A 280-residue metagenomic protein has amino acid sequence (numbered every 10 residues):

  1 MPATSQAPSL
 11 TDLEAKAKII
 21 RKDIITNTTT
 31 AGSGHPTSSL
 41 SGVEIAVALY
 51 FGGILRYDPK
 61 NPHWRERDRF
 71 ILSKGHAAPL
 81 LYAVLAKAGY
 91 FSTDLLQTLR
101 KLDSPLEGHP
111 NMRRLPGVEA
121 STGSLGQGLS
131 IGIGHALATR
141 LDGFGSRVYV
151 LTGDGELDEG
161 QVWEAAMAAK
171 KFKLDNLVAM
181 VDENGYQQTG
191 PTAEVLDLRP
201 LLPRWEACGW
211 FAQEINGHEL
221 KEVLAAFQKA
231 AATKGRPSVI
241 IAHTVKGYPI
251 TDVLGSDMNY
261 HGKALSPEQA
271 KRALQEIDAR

Functional and structural regions predicted by a protein language model:
M1-I20: N-terminal hydrophobic or amphipathic helices/low-complexity stretches enriched in small/hydrophobic/Pro/Gly
A17-S33, D182-N184: N-terminal capping segment at the start of a domain
I24-N27, S39-K171, E194: Cofactor-binding active-site loop characterized by glycine-rich and histidine/acidic residues
E44, H76-A77, N184-G185, E219 (+1 more regions): Glycine-rich beta-alpha junction loops
D68-F70, S146-V150, L177, R236-T244: Generic beta-sheet signal
G143-F144, A193-A226, A273-D278: Conserved thiamine diphosphate
E159-N184, V239-I241: A short alpha/beta connector and helix-capping loop motif
L220, L224-R280: Glycine/aspartate-rich loop-and-adjacent alpha/beta segment that forms the canonical ThDP
